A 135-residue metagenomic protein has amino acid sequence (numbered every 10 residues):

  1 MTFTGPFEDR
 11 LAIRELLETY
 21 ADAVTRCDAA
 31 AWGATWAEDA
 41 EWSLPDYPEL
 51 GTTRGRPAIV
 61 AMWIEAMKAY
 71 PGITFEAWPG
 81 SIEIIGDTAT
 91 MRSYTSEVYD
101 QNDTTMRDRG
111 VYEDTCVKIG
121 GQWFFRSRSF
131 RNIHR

Functional and structural regions predicted by a protein language model:
M1-A34, E38: Short, low-complexity N-terminal intrinsically disordered segments enriched in polar/charged residues
T2, F75-W78, N132: C-terminal-biased regions
D9, I13, G55, D108: Hydrophobic (often cysteine-bearing) scaffold residues that line and stabilize catalytic clefts of nucleotide/cofactor
A29-Y94: A solvent-exposed, acidic/Ser-Thr-rich amphipathic alpha-helical stretch
Y47, N102-T105: Short, solvent-exposed loop/turn segments at secondary-structure boundaries
A77-I82, S96-E97, V111-V117: Hydrophobic/aromatic beta-strand elements that line small-molecule binding cavities or substrate pockets in beta-rich
T90, R109-R135: Short beta-strand edge/turn micro-motifs at domain boundaries
T95-Q101, K118, N132: Beta-strand elements of well-folded, non-transmembrane domains
